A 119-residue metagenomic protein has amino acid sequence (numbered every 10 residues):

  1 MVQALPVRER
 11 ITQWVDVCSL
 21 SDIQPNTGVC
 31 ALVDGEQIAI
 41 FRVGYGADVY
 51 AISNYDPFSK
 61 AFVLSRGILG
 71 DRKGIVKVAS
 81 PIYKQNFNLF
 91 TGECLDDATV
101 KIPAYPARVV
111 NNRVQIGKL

Functional and structural regions predicted by a protein language model:
M1-I75, L89, K101-L119: N-terminal pre-ligand scaffold of iron-sulfur
D56, S80-Y83: Short cysteine clusters
N86: Short helix-to-coil "ATP-lid" hinge immediately C-terminal to the conserved N-box Asn in the Bergerat
A98: Active-site loop/oxyanion-hole signature of alpha/beta-hydrolase fold enzymes
